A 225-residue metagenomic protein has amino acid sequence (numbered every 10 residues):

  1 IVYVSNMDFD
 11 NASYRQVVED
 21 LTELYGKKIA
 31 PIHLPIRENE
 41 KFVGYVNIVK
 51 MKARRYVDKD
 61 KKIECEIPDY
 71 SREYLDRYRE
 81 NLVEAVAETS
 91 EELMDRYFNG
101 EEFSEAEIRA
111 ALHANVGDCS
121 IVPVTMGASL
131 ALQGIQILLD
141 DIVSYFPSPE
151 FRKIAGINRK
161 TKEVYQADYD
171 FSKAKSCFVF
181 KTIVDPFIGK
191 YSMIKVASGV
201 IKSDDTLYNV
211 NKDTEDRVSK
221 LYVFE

Functional and structural regions predicted by a protein language model:
I1-E225: Structural and coupling elements of P-loop NTPases
